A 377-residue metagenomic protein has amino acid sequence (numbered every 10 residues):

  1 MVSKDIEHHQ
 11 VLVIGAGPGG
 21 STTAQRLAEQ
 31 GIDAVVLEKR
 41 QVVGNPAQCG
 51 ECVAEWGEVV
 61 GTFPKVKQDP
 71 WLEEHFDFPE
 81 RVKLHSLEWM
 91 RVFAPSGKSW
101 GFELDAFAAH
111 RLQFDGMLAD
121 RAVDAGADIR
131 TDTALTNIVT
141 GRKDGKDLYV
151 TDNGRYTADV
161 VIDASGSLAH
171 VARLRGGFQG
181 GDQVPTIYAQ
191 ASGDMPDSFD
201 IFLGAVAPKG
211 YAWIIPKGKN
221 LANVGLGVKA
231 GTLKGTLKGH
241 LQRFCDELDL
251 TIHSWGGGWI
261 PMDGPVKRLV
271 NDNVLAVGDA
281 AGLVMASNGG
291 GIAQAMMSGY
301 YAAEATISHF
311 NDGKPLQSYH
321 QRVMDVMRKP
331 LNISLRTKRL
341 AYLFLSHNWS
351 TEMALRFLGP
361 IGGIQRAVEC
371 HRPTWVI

Functional and structural regions predicted by a protein language model:
K4-G19: Beta1/beta-strand and adjacent pyrophosphate-binding region of the FAD-binding site in flavoprotein oxidoreductases
A16, Q25-C49: Glycine-rich FAD pyrophosphate-binding loop
A16, R121-L250, G282-V284: Predominantly flavin-linked oxidoreductase catalytic cores and closely associated redox partners
G44-M90: N-terminal FAD cofactor-binding segment of flavoenzymes
G101-R121, K229-L237: Short beta-strand to alpha-helix junction loop
L135-N137, A230-T306, N311: FAD/FMN-dependent oxidoreductases across multiple families
E304-F344: Active-site-proximal substrate-binding core of FAD-dependent oxidoreductases
L340-I377: C-terminal auxiliary extensions adjacent to catalytic cores
